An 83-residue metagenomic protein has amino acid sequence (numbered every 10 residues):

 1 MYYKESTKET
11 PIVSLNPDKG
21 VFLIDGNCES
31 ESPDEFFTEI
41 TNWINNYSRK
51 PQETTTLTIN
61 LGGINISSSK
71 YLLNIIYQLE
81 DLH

Functional and structural regions predicted by a protein language model:
M1-T38: STAS-typified acidic loop motif
S6-I12, I40-Y47, L73-I76: Short, functional N-terminal and low-complexity linear motifs
G20-F22, Q52-I59: Hydrophobic beta-strand segments of well-ordered beta-sheets in folded domains
E29-T54: Short, well-structured hydrophobic secondary-structure segments
E35, E39-T41, T56-H83: Amphipathic alpha-helical interaction surfaces in cytosolic regulatory modules
